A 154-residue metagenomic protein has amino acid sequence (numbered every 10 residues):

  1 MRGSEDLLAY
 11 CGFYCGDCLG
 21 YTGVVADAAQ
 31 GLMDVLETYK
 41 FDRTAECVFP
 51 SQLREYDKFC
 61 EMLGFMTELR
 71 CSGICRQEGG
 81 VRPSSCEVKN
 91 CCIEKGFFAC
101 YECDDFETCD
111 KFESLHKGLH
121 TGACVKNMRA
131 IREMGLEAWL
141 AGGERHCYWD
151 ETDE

Functional and structural regions predicted by a protein language model:
M1-A99, D105-F106, D110-F112, T121-G135 (+1 more regions): Hydrophobic scaffolds flanking metal-cofactor catalytic centers in soluble metalloenzymes
K117-L119: Short secondary-structure boundary/capping segments
E133-E154: Intrinsically disordered, low-complexity terminal/linker regions enriched in Pro/Ser/Gly and acidic residues
